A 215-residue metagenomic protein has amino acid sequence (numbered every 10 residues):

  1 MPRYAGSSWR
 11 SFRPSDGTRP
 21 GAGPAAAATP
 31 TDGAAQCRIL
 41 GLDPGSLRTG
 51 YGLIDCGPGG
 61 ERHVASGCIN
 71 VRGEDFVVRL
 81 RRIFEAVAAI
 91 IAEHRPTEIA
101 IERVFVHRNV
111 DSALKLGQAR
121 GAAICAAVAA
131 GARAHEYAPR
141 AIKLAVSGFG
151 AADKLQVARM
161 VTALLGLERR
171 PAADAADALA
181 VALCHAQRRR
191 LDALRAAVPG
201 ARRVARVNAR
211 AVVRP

Functional and structural regions predicted by a protein language model:
M1-P215: Phosphate- and other anionic-substrate recognition elements at nucleic-acid/protein interfaces
